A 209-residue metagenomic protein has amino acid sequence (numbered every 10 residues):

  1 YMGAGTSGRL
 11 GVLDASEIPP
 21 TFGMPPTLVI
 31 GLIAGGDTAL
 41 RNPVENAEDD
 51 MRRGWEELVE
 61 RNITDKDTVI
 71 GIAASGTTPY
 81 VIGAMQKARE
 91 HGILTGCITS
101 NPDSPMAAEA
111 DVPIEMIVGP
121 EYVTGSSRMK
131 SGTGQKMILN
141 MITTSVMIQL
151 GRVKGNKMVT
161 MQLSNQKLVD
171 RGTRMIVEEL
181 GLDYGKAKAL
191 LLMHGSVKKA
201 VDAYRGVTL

Functional and structural regions predicted by a protein language model:
Y1-M137, V146-L150: Glycine-rich phosphate-binding loops that contact phosphosugars or nucleotide phosphates
V146-L209: Short, amphipathic alpha-helical interaction segments embedded in low-complexity terminal/linker regions of eukaryotic
